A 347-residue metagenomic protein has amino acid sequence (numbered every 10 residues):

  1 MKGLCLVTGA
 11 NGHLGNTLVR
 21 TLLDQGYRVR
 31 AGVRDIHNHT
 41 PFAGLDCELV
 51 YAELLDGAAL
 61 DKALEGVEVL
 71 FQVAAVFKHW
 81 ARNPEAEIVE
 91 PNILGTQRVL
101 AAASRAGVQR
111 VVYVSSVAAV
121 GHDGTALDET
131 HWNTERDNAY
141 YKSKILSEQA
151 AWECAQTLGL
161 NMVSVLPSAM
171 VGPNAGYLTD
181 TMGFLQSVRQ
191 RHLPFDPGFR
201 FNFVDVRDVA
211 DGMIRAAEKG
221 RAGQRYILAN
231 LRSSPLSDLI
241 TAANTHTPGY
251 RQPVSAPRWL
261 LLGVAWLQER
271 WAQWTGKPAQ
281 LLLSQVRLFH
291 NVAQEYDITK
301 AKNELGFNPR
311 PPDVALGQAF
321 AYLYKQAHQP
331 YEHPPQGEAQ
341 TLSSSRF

Functional and structural regions predicted by a protein language model:
G3-Y27: N-terminal Rossmann NAD(P)H-binding glycine-rich loop of SDR-like oxidoreductase domains
L4, G212-Q280, I298, N303 (+1 more regions): Mid/C-terminal beta-alpha module of Rossmann-like enzyme folds, strongest in SDR-family dehydrogenases/epimerases
I36-L94, A102: NAD(P)H-binding glycine-rich loop region in Rossmannoid oxidoreductase-like domains and their noncatalytic homologs
Q72, V76, E85-Y140: Conserved Rossmann-fold NAD(P)-dependent oxidoreductase catalytic core, especially the SDR/UDP-sugar
H79-W80, S116-A126, M170-N174, T179: Conserved catalytic-site region of short-chain dehydrogenase/reductase
A81, T134, G183-V204, D208 (+1 more regions): A conserved pocket-lining segment of Rossmann-fold NAD(P)-dependent short-chain dehydrogenase/reductase
Q149-P173: Conserved beta-loop-beta element that borders a ligand/cofactor-binding pocket
T157-L160, G172-G183, A216-Y226, G249-R251: Glycine/proline-rich active-site loop of Rossmann-fold NAD(P)-dependent oxidoreductases
